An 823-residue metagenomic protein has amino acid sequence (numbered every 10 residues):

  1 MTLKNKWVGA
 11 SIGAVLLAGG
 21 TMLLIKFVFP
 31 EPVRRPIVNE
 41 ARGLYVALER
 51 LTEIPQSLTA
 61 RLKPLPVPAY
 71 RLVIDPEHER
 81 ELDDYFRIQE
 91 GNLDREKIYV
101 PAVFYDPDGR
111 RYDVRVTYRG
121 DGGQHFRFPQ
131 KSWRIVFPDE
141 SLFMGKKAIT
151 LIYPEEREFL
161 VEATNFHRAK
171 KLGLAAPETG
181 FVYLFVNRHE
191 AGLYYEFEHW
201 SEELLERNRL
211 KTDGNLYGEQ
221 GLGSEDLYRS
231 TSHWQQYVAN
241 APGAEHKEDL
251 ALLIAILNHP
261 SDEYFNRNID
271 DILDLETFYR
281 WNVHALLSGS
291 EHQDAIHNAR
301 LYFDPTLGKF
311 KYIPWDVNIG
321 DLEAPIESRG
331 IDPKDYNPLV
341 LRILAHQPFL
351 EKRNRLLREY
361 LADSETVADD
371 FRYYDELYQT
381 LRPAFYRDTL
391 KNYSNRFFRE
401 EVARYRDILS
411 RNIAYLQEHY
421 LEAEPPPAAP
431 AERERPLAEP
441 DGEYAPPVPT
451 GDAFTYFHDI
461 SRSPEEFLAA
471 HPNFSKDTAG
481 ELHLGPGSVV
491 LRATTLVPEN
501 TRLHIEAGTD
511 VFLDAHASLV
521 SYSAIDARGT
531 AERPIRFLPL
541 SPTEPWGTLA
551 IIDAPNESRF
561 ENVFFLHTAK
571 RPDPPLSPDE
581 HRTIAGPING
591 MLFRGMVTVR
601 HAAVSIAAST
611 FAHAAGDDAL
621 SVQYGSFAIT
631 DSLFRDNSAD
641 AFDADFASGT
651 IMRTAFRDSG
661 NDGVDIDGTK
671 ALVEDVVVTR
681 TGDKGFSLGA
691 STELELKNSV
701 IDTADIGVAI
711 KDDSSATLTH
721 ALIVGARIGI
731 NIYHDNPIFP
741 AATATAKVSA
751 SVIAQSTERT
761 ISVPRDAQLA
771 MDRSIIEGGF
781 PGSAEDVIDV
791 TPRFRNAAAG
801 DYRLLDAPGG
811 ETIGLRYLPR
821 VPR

Functional and structural regions predicted by a protein language model:
T2-R111, E365-A469: Regulatory N- and C-terminal appendages and interdomain linkers associated with kinase/kinase-like NTP transferase
I98-E155, E561: Conserved oxyanion/phosphate-binding beta-strand-loop segments in alpha/beta enzyme cores
F128-A163, A251-L275: Short, conserved helix/loop micro-motifs enriched in His/Cys and acidic residues
A148, L174-F185, F265-I269, A299 (+1 more regions): Surface-exposed patches in mature extracellular/periplasmic domains of secreted proteins
P154-N187: A conserved helix-loop-beta module that forms one wall/lid of the active-site cleft in ATP-utilizing catalytic domains
L174-P177, H189-N282, Y378: Internal "kinase-insert"/substrate-recognition segments embedded within catalytic cores of ATP-dependent enzymes
A255-D294, L301, G308-A453: Middle-to-C-terminal accessory/interaction subdomains
G442-A507, F512-R823: Extracellular beta-rich repeat passengers
